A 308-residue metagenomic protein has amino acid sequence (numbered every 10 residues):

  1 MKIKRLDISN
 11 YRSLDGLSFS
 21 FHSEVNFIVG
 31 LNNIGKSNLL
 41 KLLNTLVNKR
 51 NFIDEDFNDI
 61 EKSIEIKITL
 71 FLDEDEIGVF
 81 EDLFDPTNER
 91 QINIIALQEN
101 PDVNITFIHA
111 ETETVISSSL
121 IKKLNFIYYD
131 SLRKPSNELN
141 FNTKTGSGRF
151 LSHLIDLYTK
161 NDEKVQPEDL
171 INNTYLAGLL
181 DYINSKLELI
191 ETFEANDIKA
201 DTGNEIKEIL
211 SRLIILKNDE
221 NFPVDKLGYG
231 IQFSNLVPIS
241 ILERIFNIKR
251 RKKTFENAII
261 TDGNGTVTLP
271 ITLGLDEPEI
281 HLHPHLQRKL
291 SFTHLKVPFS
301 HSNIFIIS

Functional and structural regions predicted by a protein language model:
M1-N48, N221-S308: Switch/communication elements of ASCE P-loop NTPase nucleotide-binding domains
K2, D15, K62-I66, R90-I92 (+2 more regions): Residues at beta-strand starts and edge strands
R5-D7, S18, E65-T69, N93-I95 (+1 more regions): Beta-strand secondary-structure signal
S9, H22, T69-D73, L132: Solvent-exposed residues in well-ordered beta-strands and their adjoining turns, especially edge/terminal strands
L40-T87: Conserved P-loop NTP-binding catalytic core
D54-D56, E74-L170: Glycine-rich phosphate-binding loops of NTPases
I66-I68, D102-H109, R212-K217: Short polybasic amphipathic segments
E138-K144, G148-L275, P284: Extended helical coiled-coil dimerization/tether regions that scaffold and oligomerize large DNA-maintenance assemblies
